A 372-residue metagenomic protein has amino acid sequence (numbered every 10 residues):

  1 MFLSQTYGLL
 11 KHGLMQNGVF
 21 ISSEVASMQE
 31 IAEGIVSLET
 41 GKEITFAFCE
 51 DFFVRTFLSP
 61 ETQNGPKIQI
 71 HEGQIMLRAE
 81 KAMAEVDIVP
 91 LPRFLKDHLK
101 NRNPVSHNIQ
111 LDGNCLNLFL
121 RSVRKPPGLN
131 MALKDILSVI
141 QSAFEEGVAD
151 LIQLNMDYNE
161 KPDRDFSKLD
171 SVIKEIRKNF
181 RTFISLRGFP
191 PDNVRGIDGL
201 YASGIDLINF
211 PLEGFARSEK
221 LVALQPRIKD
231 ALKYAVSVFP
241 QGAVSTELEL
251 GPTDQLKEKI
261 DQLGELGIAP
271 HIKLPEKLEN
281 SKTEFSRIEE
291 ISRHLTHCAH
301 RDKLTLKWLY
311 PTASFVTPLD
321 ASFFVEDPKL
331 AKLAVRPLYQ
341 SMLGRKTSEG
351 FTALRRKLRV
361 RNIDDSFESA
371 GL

Functional and structural regions predicted by a protein language model:
M1-L77, Y234, V238, L256-L372: Auxiliary Fe-S-binding modules of radical SAM enzymes
F20-F52, P92-L129, K134, Q141-E146 (+1 more regions): N-terminal pre-triad scaffold of radical SAM enzymes
N64-R102: A broadly conserved sequence feature marking short terminus-proximal activation segments in nucleic acid-centric
F119-V139, A143-L169, N179-G196, S203-A231 (+2 more regions): Core AdoMet radical
A143, I176, G199-L200, A235 (+1 more regions): Generic structural signal for hydrophobic
Y158-R164, P191-D192, G251-D254, K277-K282: Short, small-residue-enriched loops and turns at beta-alpha junctions that line or gate enzyme active sites
L169-F180, Y201, L232-F239, T296: Surface-exposed amphipathic alpha-helices with a cationic face
I228-V244, L250-T253: C-terminal amphipathic alpha-helical segment
